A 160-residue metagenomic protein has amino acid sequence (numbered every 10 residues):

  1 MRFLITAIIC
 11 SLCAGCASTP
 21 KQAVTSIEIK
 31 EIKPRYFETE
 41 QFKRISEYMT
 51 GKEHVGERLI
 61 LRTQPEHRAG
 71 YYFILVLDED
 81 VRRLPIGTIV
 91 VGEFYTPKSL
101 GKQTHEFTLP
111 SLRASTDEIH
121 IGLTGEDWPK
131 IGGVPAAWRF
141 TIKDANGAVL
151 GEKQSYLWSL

Functional and structural regions predicted by a protein language model:
M1-C16: Sec-dependent bacterial lipoprotein signal peptides
A14-I32: Bacterial Sec signal peptide processing site at the extreme N-terminus
I45-D80, L84-P85, E118-G125: Contiguous beta-strand segments within globular domains
A69-S111: Mid-length scaffold segments of soluble, non-membrane domains
K98, P110-T116, D144-A148: A short, structured loop/turn motif at beta-sheet edges
P110-P135: Short, solvent-exposed, Trp/other aromatic-anchored flexible loops in extracytoplasmic proteins
V134-V149: Internal, hydrophobic beta-strand segments that form the core of beta-sheet-rich folds
A148-L160: Short beta-strand elements
